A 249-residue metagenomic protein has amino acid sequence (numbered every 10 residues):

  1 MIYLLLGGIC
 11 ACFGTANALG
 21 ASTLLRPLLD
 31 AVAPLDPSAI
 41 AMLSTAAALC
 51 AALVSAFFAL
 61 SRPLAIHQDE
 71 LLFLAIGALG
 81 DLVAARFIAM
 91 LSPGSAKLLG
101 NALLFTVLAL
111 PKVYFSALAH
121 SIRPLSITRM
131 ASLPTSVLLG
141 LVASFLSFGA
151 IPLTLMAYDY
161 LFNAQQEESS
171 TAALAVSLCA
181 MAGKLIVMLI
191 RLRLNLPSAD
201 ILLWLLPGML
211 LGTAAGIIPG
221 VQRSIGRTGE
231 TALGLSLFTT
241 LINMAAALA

Functional and structural regions predicted by a protein language model:
M1-G20, L24-S38, F57-L146, L153-Y160 (+1 more regions): Juxtamembrane transmembrane-helix boundary motif
L35-S44, H67-L72, N163-A175: Membrane-interface alpha-helices at helix entry/exit sites of multi-pass transporters
L43-F58: Transmembrane alpha-helices of multi-pass small-molecule transport proteins
S44-A48, A173-S177, I201-L206: Short hydrophobic/aromatic, small-residue-rich stretches within specific transmembrane helices of secondary active
L53, L178-A182, L210, A214: Hydrophobic transmembrane alpha-helical segments of multi-pass transport and channel proteins
T154-Y158, Q166, A175, C179: A general structural signal for well-ordered alpha-helical packing
S169-V187: Hydrophobic alpha-helical transmembrane segments of multi-pass integral membrane proteins, especially transporters
